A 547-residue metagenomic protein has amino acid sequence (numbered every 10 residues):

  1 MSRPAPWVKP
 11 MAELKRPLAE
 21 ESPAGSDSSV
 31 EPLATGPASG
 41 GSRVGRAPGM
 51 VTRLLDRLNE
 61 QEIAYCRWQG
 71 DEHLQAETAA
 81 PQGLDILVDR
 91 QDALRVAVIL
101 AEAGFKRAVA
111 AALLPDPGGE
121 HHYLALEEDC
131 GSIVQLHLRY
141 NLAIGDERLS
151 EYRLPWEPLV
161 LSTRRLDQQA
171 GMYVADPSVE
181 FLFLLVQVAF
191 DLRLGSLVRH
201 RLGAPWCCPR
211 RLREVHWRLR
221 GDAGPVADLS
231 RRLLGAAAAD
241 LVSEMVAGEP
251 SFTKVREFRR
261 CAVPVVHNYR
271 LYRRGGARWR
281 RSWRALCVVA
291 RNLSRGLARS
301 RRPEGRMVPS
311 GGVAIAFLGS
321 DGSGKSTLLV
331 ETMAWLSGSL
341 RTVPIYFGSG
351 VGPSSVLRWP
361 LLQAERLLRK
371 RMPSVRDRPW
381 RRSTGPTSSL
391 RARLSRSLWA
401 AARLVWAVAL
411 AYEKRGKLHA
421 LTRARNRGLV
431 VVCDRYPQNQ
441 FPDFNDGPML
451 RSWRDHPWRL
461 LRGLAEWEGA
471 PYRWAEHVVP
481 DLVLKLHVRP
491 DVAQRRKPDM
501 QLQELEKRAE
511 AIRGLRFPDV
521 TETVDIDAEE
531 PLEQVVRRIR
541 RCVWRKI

Functional and structural regions predicted by a protein language model:
E13-L14, V30-Q82, V88-V313: Conserved NTP-donor binding/palm subdomain of two-metal-ion nucleotidyltransferases/polymerases, i.e., the charged
V263-C287, K485, P490-I547: NTP-dependent small-molecule kinase module
S320: P-loop (Walker A) phosphate-binding loop of NTP-binding proteins
K325: Conserved lysine of the Walker
L328: Hydrophobic positions on the alpha1 helix immediately C-terminal to the Walker A/P-loop
S339-S355: Short beta-strand-centered segment that lines the nucleotide-binding/catalytic pocket of NTP-utilizing
V351-R459: ATP-dependent small-molecule kinase phosphotransfer cores that center on conserved nucleotide phosphate-binding segments
V430, R435-G514: A glycine- and Lys/Arg-enriched "phosphate-lid" helix/loop adjacent to the NTP-binding pocket of small-molecule kinases
